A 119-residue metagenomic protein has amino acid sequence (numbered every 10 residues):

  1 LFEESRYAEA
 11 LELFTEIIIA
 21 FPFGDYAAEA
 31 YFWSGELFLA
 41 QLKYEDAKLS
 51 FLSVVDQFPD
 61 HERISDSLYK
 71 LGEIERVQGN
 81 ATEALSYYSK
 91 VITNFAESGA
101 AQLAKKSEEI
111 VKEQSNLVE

Functional and structural regions predicted by a protein language model:
L1-E119: Acidic, polar-rich low-complexity tracts and alpha-helical solenoid repeat scaffolds
